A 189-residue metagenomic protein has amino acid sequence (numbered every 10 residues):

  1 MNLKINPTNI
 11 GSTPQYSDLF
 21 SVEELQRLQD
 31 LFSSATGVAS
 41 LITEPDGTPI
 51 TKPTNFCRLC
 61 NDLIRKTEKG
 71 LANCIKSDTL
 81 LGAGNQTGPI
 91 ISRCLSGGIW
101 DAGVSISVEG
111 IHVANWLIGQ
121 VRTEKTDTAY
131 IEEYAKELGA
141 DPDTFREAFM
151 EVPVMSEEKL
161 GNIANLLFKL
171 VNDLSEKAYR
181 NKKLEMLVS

Functional and structural regions predicted by a protein language model:
N2-G98: Structured interaction and signal-relay segments at domain junctions
F56, D78, T128, P142-F145: Alpha-helix initiation and N-capping motif
I75-K136, E158-N162, L166, L170-D173: Sensory/regulatory domains in signal-transduction proteins
A135-V152: A short, charged helix-loop
E147-S189: Signal-transducing coiled-coil/dimerization helices and immediately adjacent hinge/linker segments that couple sensory
